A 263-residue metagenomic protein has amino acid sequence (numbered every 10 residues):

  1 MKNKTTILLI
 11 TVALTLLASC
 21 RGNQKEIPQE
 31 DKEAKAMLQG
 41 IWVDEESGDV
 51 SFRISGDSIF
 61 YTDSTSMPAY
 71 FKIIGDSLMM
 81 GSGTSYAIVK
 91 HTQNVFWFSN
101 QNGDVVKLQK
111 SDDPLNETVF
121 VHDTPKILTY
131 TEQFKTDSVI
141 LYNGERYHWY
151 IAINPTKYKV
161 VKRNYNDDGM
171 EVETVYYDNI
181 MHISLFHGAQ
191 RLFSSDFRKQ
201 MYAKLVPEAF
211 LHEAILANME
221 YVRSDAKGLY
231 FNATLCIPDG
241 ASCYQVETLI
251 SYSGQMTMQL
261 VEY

Functional and structural regions predicted by a protein language model:
M1-L8: Bacterial N-terminal signal peptides that target proteins for export
L16-S19: C-terminal motif of bacterial Sec signal peptides marking the signal peptidase cleavage site
I27-P28, G103-T131, D239-G240, Q245-Y263: Edge beta-strand at a domain terminus
E30-V50, H122-S138, Y142-R146: Tryptophan-anchored aromatic micro-motifs
D44-A87, V172-F193: N-terminal glycine/threonine-rich, aromatic-flanked beta-hairpin/loop signature
F96-F98, Y147-Y150, D168, K227-I237: Short beta-strand elements that form the blades of beta-propeller/WD-repeat-like and other beta-sheet-rich scaffold
R191-L211: Surface-exposed loop and turn segments in beta-propeller and other repeat-based domains that flank or scaffold
L205-D239: Acidic, glycine-rich flexible loop segments
